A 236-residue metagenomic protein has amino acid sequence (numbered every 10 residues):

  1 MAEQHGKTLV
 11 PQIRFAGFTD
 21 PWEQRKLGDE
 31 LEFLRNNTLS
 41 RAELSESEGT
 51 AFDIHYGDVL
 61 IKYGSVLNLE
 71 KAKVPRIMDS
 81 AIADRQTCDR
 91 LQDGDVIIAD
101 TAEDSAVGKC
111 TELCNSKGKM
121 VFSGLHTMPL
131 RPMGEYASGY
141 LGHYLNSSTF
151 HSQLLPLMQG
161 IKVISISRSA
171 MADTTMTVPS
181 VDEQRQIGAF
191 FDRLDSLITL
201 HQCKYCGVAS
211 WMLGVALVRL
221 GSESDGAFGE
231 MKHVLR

Functional and structural regions predicted by a protein language model:
Q4-P11, R41, M120-T127, M158-R185: A short glycine-rich beta-alpha junction/loop motif
K7-T8, G94, A172-D173, Q186 (+1 more regions): Histone-fold recognition with a strong bias for associated Lys/Arg-rich disordered tails
I13-T38, E43, G226-R236: Non-catalytic DNA-recognition/assembly elements of restriction-modification systems
E23, I198-L213, G221: Extended intrinsically disordered, low-complexity coil regions enriched in Ser, Thr, Gly, Ala and often Pro
G28-L31, A42-A81: DNA target-recognition patches
D29, R185-L197, H201: Extracellular/lumenal glycan-associated surfaces
H55-V59, A72-N146: A short beta-sheet element
